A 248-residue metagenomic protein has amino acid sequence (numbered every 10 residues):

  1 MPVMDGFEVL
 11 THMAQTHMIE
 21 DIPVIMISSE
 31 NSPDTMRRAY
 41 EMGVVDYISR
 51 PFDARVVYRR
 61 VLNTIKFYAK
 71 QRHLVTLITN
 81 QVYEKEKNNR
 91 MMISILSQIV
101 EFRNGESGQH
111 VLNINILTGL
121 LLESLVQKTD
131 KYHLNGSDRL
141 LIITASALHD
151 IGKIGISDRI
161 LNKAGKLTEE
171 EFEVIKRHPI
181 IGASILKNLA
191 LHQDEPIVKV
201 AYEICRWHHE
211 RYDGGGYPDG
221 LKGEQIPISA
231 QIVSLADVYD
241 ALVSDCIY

Functional and structural regions predicted by a protein language model:
M1-P2: Receiver (REC) domain active-site loop signature in two-component systems and cognate sites in sensor histidine kinases
D5-T11, N31: Acidic catalytic/metal-coordinating carboxylates
F7, E101-Y248: Metal-dependent catalytic cores of enzymes that make or break cyclic nucleotides and related phosphoester linkages
H17-P23: His-Asp phosphorelay/catalytic-motif detector in bacterial-type signaling
D34, P51-V61: C-terminal output helix
L62-N80: The C-terminal output helix
